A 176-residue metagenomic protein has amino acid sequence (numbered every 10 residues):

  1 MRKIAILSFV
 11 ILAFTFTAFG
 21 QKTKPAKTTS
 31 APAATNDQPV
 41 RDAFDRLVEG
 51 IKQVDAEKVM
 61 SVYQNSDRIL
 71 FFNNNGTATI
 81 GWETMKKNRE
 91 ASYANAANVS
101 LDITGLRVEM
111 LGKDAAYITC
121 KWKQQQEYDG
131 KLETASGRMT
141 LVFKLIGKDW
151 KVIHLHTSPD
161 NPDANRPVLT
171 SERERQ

Functional and structural regions predicted by a protein language model:
M1-I4, Q21: Positively charged n-region of N-terminal signal peptides that target proteins for export
L7-T15: Bacterial N-terminal signal peptides
Q21-V62, T170-Q176: Short, low-complexity N-terminal intrinsically disordered segments enriched in polar/charged residues
A56-L111, E133: A solvent-exposed, acidic/Ser-Thr-rich amphipathic alpha-helical stretch
R89-E90, I103-E109, W122-Q124, R138-K144: Hydrophobic/aromatic beta-strand elements that line small-molecule binding cavities or substrate pockets in beta-rich
D114-Q124: A short hydrophobic beta-strand element
Y128-G130: Outer-membrane beta-barrel domain signature
S136-A164: Short beta-strand edge/turn micro-motifs at domain boundaries
